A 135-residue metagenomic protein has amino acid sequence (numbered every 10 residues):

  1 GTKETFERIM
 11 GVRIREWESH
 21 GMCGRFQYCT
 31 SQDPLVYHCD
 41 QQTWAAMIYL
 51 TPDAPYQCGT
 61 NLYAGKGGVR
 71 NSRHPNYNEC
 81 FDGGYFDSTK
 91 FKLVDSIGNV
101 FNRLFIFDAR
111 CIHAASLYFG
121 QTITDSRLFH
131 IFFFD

Functional and structural regions predicted by a protein language model:
G1-L35, G59: Non-heme Fe(II)/2-oxoglutarate
C29-D135: Catalytic core of non-heme Fe(II) oxygenases with the double-stranded beta-helix
